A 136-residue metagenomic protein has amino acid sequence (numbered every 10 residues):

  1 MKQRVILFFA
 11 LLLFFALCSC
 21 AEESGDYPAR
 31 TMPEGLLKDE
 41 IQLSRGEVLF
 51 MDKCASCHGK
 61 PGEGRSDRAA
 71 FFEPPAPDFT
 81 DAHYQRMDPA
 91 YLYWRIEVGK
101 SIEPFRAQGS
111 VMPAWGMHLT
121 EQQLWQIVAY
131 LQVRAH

Functional and structural regions predicted by a protein language model:
M1-F8: Bacterial N-terminal signal peptides that target proteins for export
A16-S19: C-terminal motif of bacterial Sec signal peptides marking the signal peptidase cleavage site
A21-L49: Electrostatic cytochrome c docking/interface patches
L36-L37, E63-Y93, H118: Gly/Gly-Pro-rich "capping" loops immediately C-terminal to redox-active cysteine motifs in periplasmic/lumenal
D39-E63, Y93: Sequence/structural segment immediately N-terminal to covalent heme-attachment motifs in c-type and related
C57-E63, E97, M117, Q132-V133: Detector for the c-type heme attachment site
E73-P77, V98-W125: Axial heme c-ligation environment in periplasmic c-type cytochrome domains
P89-E97, E121, W125-V128, Q132: An amphipathic alpha-helix signature
